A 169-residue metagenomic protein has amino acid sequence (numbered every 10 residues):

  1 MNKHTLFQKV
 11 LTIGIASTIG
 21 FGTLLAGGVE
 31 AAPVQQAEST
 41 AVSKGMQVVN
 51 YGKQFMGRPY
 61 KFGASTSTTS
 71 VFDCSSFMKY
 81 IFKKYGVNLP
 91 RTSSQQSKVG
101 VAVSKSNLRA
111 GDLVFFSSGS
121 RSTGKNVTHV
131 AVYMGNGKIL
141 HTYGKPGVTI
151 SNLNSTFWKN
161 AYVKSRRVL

Functional and structural regions predicted by a protein language model:
N2-L6, I13, T23-Q36, S43-Y51 (+2 more regions): Aromatic- and glycine-rich peptidoglycan recognition patches
V10, T23, P59-K61, V71 (+4 more regions): Residue-level preference for alpha-helix termini and adjacent loops
A31-S39, R58-A110, S120-R121, Y162-V163: Catalytic cysteine-centered active-site loop
